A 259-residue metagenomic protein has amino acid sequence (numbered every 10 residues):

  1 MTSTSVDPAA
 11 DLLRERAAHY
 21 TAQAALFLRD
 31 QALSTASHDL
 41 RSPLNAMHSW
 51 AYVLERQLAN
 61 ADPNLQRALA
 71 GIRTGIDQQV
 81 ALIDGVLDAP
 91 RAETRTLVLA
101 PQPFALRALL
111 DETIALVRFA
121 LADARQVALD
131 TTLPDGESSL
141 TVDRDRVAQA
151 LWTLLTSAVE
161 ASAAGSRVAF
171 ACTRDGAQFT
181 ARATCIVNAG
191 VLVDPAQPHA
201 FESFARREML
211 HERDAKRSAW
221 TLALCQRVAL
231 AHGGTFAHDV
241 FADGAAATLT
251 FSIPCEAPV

Functional and structural regions predicted by a protein language model:
E55-P63: Short acidic helix/loop segment immediately C-terminal to the autophosphorylated histidine in two-component histidine
T74-Q79: Short alpha-helical segment of the dimerization/phosphotransfer core of two-component systems
T94-L99, S139-V142: Conserved micro-motifs of the catalytic ATP-binding
A100-A105, Q126-S138: Conserved catalytic submotifs in the C-terminal HATPase_c
L192-E208: Short conserved segment of the HATPase_c
G233-F241: Glycine-rich ATP-binding loops of the HATPase_c
